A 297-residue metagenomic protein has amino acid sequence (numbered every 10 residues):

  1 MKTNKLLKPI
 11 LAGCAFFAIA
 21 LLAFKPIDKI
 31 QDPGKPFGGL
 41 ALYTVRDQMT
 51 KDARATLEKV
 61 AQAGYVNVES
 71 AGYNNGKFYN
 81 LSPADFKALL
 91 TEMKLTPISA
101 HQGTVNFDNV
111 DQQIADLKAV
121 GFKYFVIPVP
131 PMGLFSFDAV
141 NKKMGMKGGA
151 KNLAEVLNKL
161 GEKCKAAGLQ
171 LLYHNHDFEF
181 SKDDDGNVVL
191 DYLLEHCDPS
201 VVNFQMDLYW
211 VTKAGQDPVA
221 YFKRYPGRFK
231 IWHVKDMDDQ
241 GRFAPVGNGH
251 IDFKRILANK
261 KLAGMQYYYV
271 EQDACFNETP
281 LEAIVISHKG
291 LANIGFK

Functional and structural regions predicted by a protein language model:
K2, A23-Y124, P131, K289 (+1 more regions): N-terminal pre-domain/capping segments
K2-L11: Bacterial N-terminal signal peptides that target proteins for export
N4-K5, P26-T44, M49-A63, L194-M206 (+1 more regions): Histidine-acidic metal/acid-base catalytic patches
A12-L21: Bacterial N-terminal signal peptides
T44-R46, G72-N74, G103-N106, P131-G133 (+4 more regions): Active-site-proximal loop/turn and secondary-structure-junction residues that shape catalytic pockets, frequently
E69, S99-H101, V126, L172 (+3 more regions): Conserved beta-strand positions in the central sheet of alpha/beta enzyme cores
F78-S99, F137-V156, A167-L169, E282-S287: Short acidic, glycine/proline-enriched helix-loop-strand junctions
F107-N203: Active-site acidic/histidine proton-transfer and metal-coordination neighborhood in alpha/beta enzyme cores
